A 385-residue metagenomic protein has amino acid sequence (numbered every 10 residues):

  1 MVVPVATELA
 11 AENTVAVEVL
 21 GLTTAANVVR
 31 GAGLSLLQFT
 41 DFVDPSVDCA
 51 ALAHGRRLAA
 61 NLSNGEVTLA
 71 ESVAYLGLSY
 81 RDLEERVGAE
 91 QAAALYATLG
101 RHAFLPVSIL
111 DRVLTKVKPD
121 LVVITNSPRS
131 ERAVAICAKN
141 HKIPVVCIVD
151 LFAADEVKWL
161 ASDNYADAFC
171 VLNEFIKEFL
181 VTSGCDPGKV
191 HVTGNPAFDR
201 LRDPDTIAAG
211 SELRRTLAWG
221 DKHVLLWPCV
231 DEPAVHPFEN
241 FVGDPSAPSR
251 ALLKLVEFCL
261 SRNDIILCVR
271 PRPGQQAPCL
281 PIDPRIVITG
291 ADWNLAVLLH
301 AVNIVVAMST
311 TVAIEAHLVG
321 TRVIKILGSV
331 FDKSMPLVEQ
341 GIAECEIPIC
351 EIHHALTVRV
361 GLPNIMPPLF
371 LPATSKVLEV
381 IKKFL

Functional and structural regions predicted by a protein language model:
M1-L201: Active-site and donor-binding regions of nucleotide-sugar-utilizing enzymes
V2, D199-C279: Conserved catalytic-core segment of nucleotide-activated headgroup transferases in glycan assembly
T24-G31, I176-F179, V235-H236, G274-L280 (+1 more regions): Short, charged/polar "capping" segments at the starts of alpha-helices and the immediately preceding loops
L36-D41, V287-A291, G341-I352: Short acidic-hydrophobic, aromatic-tinged amphipathic segments that line or gate anion-handling sites
I109, V113-T115, C268-I314, L318-V319: Donor nucleotide-activated moiety binding/catalytic core segment of transferases that use nucleotide-activated donors
D120-L121, A168, V224, I266 (+1 more regions): Structural motif
D163-A166, P187, T311-L369: Catalytic binding pocket for nucleotide-activated donors in carbohydrate/polymer assembly enzymes
D203-G210, T216, E239, E339-L385: Leloir-type glycosyltransferase catalytic cores
